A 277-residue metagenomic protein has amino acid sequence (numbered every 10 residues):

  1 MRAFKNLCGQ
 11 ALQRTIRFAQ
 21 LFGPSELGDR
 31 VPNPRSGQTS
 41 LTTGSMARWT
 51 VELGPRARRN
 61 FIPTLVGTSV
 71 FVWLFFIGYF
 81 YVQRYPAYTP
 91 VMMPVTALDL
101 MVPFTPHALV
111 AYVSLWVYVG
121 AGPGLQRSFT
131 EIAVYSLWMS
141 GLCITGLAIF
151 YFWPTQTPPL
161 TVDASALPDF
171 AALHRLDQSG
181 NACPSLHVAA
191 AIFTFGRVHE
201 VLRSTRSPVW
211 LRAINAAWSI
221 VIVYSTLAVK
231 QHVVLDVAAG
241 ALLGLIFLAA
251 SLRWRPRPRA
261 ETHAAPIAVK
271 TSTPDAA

Functional and structural regions predicted by a protein language model:
R2-Y118, T161, A166, F170 (+1 more regions): N-terminal transmembrane-helix/juxtamembrane module of multi-pass inner/ER membrane proteins
F76-I77, C143-Y151, A217-L227: Aromatic-anchored segments of alpha-helical transmembrane domains
V82-A97, L125-R212, P258-V269, D275: Membrane-interface loops
L109-A121, L137-S140, I144: Hydrophobic alpha-helical transmembrane segments
V110-Y118, A189-F193, A238-L242: Membrane-embedded alpha-helical segments of multi-pass membrane proteins, especially the transmembrane helices
W116-G122, F193-G196, A217-S225: Hydrophobic, membrane-inserted alpha-helices
L160-A164, S179-A182, V221-F247: Interfacial helix-loop-helix junctions of multi-pass membrane proteins
A239-A277: C-terminal membrane module of polytopic membrane proteins
